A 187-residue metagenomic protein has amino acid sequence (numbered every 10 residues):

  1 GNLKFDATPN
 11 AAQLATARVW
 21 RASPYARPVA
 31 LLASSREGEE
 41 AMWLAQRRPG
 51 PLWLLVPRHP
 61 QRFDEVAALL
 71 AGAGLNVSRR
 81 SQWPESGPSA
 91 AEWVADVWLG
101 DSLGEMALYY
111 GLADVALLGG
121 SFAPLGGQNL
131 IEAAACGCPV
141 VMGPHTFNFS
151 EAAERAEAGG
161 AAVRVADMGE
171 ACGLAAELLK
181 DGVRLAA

Functional and structural regions predicted by a protein language model:
G1-A187: Nucleotide-activated sugar donor-binding and catalytic core shared by glycosyltransferases and related lipid-linked
